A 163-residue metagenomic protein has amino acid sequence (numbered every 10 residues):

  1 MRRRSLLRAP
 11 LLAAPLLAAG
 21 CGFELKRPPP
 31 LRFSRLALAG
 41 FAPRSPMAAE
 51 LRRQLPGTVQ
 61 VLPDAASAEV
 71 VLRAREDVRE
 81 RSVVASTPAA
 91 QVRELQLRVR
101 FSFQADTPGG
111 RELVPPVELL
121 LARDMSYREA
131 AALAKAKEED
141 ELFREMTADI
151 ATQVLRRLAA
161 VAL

Functional and structural regions predicted by a protein language model:
R2-L11: N-terminal export leaders
A19-G20: C-terminal motif of bacterial Sec signal peptides marking the signal peptidase cleavage site
F23-R32: N-terminal, Lys/Arg- and Ser/Thr-rich interaction peptides
L31-V78: N-terminal segment of the mature soluble domain
R44, A48, E94-R98, A136-A148: Solvent-exposed, acidic/flexible segments
L55-V59, A105-G109, E129, Q153-A162: Sec/Tat-exported extracytoplasmic proteins
R73-E118, M125-K137: Surface-exposed short loop/turn segments
L133-L163: C-terminal/domain-edge helix-coil "capping" segments
